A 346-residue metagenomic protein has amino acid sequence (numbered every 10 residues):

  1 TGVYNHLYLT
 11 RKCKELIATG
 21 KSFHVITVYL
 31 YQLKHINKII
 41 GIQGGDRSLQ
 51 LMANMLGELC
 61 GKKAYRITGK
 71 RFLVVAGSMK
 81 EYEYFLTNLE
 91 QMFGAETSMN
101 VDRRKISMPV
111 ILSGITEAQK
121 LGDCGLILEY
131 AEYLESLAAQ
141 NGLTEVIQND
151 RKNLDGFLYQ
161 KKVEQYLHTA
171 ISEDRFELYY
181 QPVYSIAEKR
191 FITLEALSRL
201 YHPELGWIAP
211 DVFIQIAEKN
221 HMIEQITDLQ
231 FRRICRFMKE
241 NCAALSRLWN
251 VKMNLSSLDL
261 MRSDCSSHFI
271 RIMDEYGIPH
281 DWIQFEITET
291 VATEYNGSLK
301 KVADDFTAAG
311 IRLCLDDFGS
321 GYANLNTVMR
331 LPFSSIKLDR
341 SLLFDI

Functional and structural regions predicted by a protein language model:
T1, I26-Q32, H202, M253 (+1 more regions): Conserved metal-coordinating catalytic motifs of nucleotidyl cyclase and c-di-GMP turnover enzymes
T1-H24, Y31-E58, Y65-G69, L73 (+4 more regions): Conserved long alpha-helical elements within nucleotide-processing catalytic cores of c-di-GMP signaling and class III
Y8, D155-I216, N254, L315: Active-site core of bacterial EAL-family cyclic-dinucleotide phosphodiesterase domains
K12-Y31, I39-I42, N54-I67, S98-R103 (+8 more regions): Nucleotide second-messenger and two-component phosphorelay signaling modules
H24, R66-G77, G94, S98-S136 (+2 more regions): A short glycine-enriched loop-to-beta-strand structural element that forms part of the catalytic core of nucleotide
A53-G57, E83-R103, Y130-E132, Q230-E240: Alpha-helical scaffold within the catalytic cores of cyclic-nucleotide enzymes
I186-E195, N220-L299: Catalytic core of bacterial c-di-GMP phosphodiesterases, primarily the EAL and HD-GYP domains, capturing alpha-helical
I270-D345: The catalytic core of metal-dependent phosphodiesterases that act on cyclic dinucleotides
